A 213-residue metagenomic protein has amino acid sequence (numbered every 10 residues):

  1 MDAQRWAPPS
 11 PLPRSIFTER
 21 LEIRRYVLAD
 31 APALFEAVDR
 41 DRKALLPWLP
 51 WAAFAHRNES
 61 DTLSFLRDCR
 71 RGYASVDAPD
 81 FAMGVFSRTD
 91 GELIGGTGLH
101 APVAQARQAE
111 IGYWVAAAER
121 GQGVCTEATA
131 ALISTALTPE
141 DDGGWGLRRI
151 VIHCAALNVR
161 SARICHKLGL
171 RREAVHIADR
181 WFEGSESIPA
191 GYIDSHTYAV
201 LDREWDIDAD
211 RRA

Functional and structural regions predicted by a protein language model:
M1-A33, A37-P47, A82-A213: Acyl-donor (CoA/ACP) binding surface of acyl/acetyltransferases
L46-D68, F81: Conserved GNAT-fold acetyl-CoA-binding loop/helix
R70-R71, L137: Generic structural signal for well-ordered alpha-helical scaffold segments
Y73-A78: Short loop/turn motifs at secondary-structure junctions and domain boundaries
